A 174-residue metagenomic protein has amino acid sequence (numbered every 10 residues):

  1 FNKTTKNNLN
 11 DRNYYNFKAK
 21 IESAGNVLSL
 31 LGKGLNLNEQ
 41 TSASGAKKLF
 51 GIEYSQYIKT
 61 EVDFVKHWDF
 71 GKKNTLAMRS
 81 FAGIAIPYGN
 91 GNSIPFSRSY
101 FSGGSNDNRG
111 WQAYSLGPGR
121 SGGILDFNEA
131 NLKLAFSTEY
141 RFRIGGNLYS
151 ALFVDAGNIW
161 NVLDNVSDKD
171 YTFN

Functional and structural regions predicted by a protein language model:
F1-T4, L134-F136: Phosphate-interacting basic helix/loop segments used at nucleotide- and nucleic-acid interfaces
T4-K6, N10: N-terminal targeting or signal-anchor segments and their processing/structural boundaries
R12-N174: C-terminal transmembrane beta-barrel domains of outer membrane proteins
